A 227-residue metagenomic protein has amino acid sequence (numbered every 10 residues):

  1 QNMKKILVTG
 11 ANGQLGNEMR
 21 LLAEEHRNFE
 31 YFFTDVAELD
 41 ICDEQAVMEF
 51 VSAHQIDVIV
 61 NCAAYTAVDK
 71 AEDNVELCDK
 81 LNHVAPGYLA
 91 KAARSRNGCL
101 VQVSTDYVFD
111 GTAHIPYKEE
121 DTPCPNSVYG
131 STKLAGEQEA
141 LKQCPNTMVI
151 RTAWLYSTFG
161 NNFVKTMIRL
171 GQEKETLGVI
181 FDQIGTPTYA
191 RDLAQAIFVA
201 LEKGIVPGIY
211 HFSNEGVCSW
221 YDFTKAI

Functional and structural regions predicted by a protein language model:
K4-E24: N-terminal Rossmann NAD(P)H-binding glycine-rich loop of SDR-like oxidoreductase domains
T9, T34, I59-A63, L100-T105 (+2 more regions): SDR active-site strand-loop-helix element
Q14, A196, K203-I227: Mid/C-terminal beta-alpha module of Rossmann-like enzyme folds, strongest in SDR-family dehydrogenases/epimerases
F32-Q45: Rossmann-fold cofactor-recognition segment
E44-L81: NAD(P)H-binding glycine-rich loop region in Rossmannoid oxidoreductase-like domains and their noncatalytic homologs
D73-V101: NAD(P)-cofactor binding segment of oxidoreductase domains
K80, V84-Y88, V108-I150, W154-L155: Catalytic helix-loop patch of NAD(P)-dependent Rossmann-fold dehydrogenases
Q138-G185, A190-D192, F198-V199, I227: NAD(P)-dependent short-chain dehydrogenase/reductase
